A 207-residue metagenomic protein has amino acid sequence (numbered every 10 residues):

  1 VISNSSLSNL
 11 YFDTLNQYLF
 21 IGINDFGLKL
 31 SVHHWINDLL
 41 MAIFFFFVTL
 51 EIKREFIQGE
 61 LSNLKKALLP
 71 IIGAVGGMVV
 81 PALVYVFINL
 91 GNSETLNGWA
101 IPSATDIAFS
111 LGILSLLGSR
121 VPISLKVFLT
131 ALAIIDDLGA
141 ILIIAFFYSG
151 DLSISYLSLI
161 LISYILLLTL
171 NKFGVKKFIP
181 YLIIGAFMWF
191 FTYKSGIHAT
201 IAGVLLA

Functional and structural regions predicted by a protein language model:
V1-A207: Multi-pass alpha-helical transmembrane bundle typical of ion/small-solute transporters and intramembrane aspartyl
